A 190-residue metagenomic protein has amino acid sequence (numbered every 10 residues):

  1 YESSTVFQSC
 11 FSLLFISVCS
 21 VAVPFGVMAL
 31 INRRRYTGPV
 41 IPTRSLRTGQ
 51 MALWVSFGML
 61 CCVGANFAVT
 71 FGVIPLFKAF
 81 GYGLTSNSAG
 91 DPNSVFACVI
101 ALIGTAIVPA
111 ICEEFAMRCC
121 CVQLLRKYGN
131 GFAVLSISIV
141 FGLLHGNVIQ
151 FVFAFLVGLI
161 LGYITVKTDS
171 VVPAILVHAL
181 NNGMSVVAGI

Functional and structural regions predicted by a protein language model:
Y1-I31: Alpha-helical transmembrane segments in multi-pass membrane proteins
E2-S3, F7-S9, P42-F115: Juxtamembrane helix-loop-helix connectors linking adjacent transmembrane helices in multi-pass membrane enzymes
L13-A22, P92-S94, N130-F132, A188-I190: Aromatic-enriched alpha-helical transmembrane segments of multi-pass intramembrane proteins
L14-A22, M51, V55-V63, F67 (+6 more regions): Alpha-helical transmembrane spans of integral membrane proteins, capturing the lipid-embedded, hydrophobic core of TM
F25-L30, F67, V186-V187: Membrane-embedded alpha-helical segments of multi-pass transporters/permeases
G26-T37, I164-T168: Structural signal for the C-terminal ends of transmembrane alpha-helices and the immediately following loop
R35-L46, I190: Flexible interhelical linker loops that connect adjacent transmembrane helices in multi-pass membrane transporters
A97-I190: Transmembrane helix-loop-helix hairpins at the membrane interface of multi-pass integral membrane proteins
